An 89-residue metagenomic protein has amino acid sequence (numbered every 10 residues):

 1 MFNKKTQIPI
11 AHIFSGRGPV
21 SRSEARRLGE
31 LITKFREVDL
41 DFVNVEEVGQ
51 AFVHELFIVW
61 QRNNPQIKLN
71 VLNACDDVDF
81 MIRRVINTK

Functional and structural regions predicted by a protein language model:
M1-T6: GHKL-type ATPase core
H12-T88: Amphipathic alpha-helical interaction surfaces in cytosolic regulatory modules
